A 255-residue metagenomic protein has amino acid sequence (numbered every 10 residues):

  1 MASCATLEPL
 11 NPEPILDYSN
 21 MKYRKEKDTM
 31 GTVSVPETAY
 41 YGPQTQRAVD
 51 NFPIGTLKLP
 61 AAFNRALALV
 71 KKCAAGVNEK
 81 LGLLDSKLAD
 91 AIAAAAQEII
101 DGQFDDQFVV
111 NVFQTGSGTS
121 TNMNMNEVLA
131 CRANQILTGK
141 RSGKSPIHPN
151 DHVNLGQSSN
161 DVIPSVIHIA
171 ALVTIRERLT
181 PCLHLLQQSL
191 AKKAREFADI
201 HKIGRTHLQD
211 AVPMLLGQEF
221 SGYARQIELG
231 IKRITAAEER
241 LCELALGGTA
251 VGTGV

Functional and structural regions predicted by a protein language model:
C4-L7, P14-V255: Conserved, well-structured ligand/cofactor-binding cores
